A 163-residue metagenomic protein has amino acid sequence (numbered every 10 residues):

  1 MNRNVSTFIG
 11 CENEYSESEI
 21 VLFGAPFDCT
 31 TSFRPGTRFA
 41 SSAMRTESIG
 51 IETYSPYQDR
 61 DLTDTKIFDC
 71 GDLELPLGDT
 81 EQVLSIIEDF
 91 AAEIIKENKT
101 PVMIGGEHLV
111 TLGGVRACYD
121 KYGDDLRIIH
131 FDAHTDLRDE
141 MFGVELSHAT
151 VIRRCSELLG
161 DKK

Functional and structural regions predicted by a protein language model:
M1-K163: Conserved alpha-helical scaffold segments that buttress catalytic/binding sites
